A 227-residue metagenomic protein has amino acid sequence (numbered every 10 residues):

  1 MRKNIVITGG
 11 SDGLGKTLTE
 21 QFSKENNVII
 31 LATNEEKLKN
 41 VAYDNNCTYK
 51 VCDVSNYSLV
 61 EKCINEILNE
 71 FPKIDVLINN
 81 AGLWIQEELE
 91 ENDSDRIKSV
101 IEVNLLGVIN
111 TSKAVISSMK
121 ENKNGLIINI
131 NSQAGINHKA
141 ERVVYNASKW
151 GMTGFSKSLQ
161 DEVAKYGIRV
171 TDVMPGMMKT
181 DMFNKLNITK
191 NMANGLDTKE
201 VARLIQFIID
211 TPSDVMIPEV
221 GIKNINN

Functional and structural regions predicted by a protein language model:
S11-D12: Conserved glycine-rich cofactor-binding loop
E25-N40: Conserved glycine-rich Rossmann-like NAD(P)H-binding loop of the short-chain dehydrogenase/reductase
V51-C63, S94: The beta1-alpha1 cofactor-binding region of Rossmann-like NAD(H)/NADP(H)-dependent oxidoreductases
E88-L89, D93-I101: Substrate-binding pocket helix/loop in short-chain dehydrogenase/reductase
S112, S148: Active-site helix of classical SDR
S132: Residue(s) in the substrate-gating loop at a strand-loop-helix junction that position the organic substrate next
K165, D172, K190-N227: C-terminal helical subdomain
